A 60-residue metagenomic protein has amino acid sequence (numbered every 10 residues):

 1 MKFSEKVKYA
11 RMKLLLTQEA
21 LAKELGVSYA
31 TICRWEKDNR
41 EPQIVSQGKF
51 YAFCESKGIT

Functional and structural regions predicted by a protein language model:
M1, R11-K13, V27: Short amphipathic helical patch at the helix-1/turn junction of helix-turn-helix
E5-A20: Short basic helix-loop element that most often maps to the first helix and adjoining turn of HTH DNA-binding modules
K8, C33-R34, Y51: Key DNA-contacting residues within the recognition helix of helix-turn-helix
A10, E24, W35: Residues in the recognition helix of alpha-helical DNA-binding motifs
L16, V27, I59: Short glycine/serine/threonine/alanine-rich loop segments
V27-P42: Recognition helix of helix-turn-helix/homeodomain-like DNA-binding domains that insert into the DNA major groove
Q43-T60: DNA major-groove recognition helix of helix-turn-helix/homeodomain DNA-binding modules
